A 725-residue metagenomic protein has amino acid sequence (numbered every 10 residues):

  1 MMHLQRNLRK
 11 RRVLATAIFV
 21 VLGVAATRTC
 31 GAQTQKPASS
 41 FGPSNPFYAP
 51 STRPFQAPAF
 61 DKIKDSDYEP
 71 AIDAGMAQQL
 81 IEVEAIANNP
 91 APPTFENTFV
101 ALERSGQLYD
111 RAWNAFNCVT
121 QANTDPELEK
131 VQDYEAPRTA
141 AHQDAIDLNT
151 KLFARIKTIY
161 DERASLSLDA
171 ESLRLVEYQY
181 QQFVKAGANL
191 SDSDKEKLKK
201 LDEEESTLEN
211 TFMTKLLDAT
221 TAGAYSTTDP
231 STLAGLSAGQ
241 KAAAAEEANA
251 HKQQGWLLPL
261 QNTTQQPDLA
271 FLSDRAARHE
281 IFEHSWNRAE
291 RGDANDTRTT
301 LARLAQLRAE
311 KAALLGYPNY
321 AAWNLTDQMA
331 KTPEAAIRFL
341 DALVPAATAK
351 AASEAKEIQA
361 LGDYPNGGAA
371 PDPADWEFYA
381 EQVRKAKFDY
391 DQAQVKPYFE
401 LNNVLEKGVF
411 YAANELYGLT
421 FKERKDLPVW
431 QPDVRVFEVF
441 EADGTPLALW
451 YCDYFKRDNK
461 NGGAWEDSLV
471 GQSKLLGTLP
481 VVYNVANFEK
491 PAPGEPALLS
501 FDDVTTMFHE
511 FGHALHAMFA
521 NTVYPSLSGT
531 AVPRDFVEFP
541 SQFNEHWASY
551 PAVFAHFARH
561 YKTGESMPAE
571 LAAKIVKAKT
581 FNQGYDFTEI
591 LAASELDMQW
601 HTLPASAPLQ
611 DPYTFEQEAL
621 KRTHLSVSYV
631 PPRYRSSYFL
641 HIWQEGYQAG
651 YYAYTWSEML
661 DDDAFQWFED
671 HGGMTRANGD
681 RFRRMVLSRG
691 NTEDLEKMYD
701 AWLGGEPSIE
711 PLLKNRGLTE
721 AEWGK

Functional and structural regions predicted by a protein language model:
H3-T16: Bacterial N-terminal signal peptides that target proteins for export
A15-A25: Bacterial N-terminal signal peptides
T29-C30: Cleavable N-terminal signal peptides
Q33-L236, Q240, F668, K725: N-terminal helix-rich structural modules
S40-I63, G255-L257, A386-F388, G408-A412 (+8 more regions): C-terminal, non-catalytic "cap/extension" segments appended to globular domains
T52-D67, F116-R138, T158-K200, P259-T299 (+6 more regions): Short His/Asp/Glu-rich catalytic/ion-coordination signatures at enzyme active sites or charged loops
E171, L175, T207, T214 (+8 more regions): Active-site-proximal, well-structured secondary-structure segments within enzyme catalytic domains
E489-F508: Short pre-active-site segment immediately N-terminal to the catalytic Zn-binding motif
